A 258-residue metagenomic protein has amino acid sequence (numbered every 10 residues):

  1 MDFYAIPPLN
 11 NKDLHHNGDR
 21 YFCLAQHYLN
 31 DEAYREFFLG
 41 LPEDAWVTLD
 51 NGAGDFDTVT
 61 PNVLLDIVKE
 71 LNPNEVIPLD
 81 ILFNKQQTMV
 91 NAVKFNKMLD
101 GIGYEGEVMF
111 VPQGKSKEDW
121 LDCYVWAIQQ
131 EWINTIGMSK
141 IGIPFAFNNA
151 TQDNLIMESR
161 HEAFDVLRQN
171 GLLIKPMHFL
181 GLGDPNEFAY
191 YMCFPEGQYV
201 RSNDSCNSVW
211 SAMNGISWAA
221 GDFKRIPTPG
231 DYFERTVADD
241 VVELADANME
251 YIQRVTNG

Functional and structural regions predicted by a protein language model:
M1-G103: Non-catalytic, usually N-terminal nucleic-acid engagement modules in DNA/RNA processing proteins
M1-K12, N62-V68, I77, K97 (+4 more regions): Alpha/beta catalytic cores of nucleotide-metabolism and tRNA/nucleoside-modifying enzymes
N11-D13, D31-R35, K117-L121, P185-A189: Short, well-ordered alpha-helical microsegments
R20-Q26, T48, I77, G137 (+3 more regions): Conserved beta-strand positions in the central sheet of alpha/beta enzyme cores
Y28-L29, A53-G54, S139-N148, S205-S211: Short, acidic/turn-prone active-site loops that include or flank metal/cofactor- and phosphate-binding residues
D50, F110, Y191: Conserved, mostly hydrophobic/aromatic
V59-N62, Q87-N96, E118-Q130, A150-D165: Distinct, well-ordered alpha-helical segments
Y104-A150: Active-site cradle of extracellular carbohydrate-active enzymes
